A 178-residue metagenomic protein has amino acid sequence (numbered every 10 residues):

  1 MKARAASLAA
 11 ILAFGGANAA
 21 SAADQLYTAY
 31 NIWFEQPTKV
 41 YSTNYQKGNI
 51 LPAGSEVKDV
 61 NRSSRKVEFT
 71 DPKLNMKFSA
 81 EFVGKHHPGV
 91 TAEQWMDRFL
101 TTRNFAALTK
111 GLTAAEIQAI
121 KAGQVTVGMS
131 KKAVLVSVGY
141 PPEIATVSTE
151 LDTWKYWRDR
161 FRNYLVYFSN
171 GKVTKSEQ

Functional and structural regions predicted by a protein language model:
M1-S7: Bacterial N-terminal signal peptides that target proteins for export
A9-G16: Bacterial N-terminal signal peptides
A22-T43, E93-A107: SH3-family beta-barrel domains
S42-K47, P52-S55, T149-D152: N-terminal post-signal-peptidase region of extra-cytosolic proteins
G48-H86: SH3/SH3-like beta-barrel superfamily modules
R62-M76, A114-K121, T126-Q178: A cross-family detector of function-defining hotspots
P72-G111: Boundary regions of SH3-family modules and the immediately adjacent low-complexity/disordered segments in eukaryotic
